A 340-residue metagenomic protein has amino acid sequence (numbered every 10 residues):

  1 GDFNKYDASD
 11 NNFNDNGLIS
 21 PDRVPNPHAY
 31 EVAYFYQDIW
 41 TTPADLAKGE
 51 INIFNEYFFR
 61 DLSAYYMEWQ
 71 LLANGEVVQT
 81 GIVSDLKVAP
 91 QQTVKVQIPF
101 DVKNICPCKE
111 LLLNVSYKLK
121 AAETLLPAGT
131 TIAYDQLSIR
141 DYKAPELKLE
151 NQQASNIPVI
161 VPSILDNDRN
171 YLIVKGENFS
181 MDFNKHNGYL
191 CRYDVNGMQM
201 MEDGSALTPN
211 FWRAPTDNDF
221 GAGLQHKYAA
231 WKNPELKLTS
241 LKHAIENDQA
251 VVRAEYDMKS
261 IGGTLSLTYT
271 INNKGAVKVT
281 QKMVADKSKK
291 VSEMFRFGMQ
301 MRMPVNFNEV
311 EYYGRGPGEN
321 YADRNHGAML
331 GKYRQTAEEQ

Functional and structural regions predicted by a protein language model:
G1-K48, F58-S63, E68-V78: Extended substrate-binding grooves/exosites of carbohydrate-active enzymes
Q37-T41, N52-N55, Q79-S84, V96-D101 (+2 more regions): Short structured motifs
E50-F58, K282: Short edge beta-strand/loop segments characteristic of extracellular beta-sandwich folds
E56-D61, A121, K287-K289: Short, acidic/polar linear motifs in exposed loop/turn regions
Y66, L72-C108, Y117, L125: Intrinsically disordered, low-complexity Pro/Gly/Ser/Thr-rich segments with frequent PxxP/GP/PP motifs and embedded
P99-C108, E123, S138-Q340: Beta-strand/loop-rich accessory regions of lumenal/periplasmic or secreted enzymes, predominantly carbohydrate-active
T124-L137: Edge beta-strands of extracellular beta-sandwich domains
